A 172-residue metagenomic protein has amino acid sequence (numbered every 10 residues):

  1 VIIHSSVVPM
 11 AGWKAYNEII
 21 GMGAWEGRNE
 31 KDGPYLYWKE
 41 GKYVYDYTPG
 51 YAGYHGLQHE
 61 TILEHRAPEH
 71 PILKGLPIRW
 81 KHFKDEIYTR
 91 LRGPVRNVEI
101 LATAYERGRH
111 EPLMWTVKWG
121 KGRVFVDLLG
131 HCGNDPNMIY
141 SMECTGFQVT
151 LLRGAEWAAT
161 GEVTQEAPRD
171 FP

Functional and structural regions predicted by a protein language model:
V1-K14, I19, K121: Short alpha-beta junction capping motif
H4-S6, G27-E30: Active-site histidine-anchored catalytic micro-motif
V7-V8, E69, A104, G130: Short, flexible active-site-adjacent loop segments at beta-strand->alpha-helix junctions, enriched in small/polar
G12-K14, P34-Y37: Short, charged, surface-exposed secondary-structure boundary motifs
W13, N97-V98, E106-L113, K118-P172: Extracellular ligand-binding/catalytic regions of CAZymes and related secreted enzymes and adhesion modules
E18-G21, K74, L152, E156: Generic alpha-helical structural context detector
M22-E26: Conserved Class I S-adenosyl-L-methionine
L36-R123: Catalytic beta-strand/loop cores that center a nucleophilic Ser/Cys/Thr and support acyl-enzyme chemistry
